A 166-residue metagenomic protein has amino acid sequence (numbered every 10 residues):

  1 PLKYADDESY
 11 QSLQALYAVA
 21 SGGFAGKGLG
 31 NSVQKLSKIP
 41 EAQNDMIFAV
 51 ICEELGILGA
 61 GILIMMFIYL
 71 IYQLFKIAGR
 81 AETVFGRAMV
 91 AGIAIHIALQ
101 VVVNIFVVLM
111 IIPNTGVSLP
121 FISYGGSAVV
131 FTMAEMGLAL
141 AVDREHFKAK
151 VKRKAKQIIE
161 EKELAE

Functional and structural regions predicted by a protein language model:
P1-A60, E82-F85: Hydrophobic, glycine- and aromatic-enriched re-entrant/interface helices and adjoining loop segments
K38, V50-E53, I93-I97, G125-A128: Transmembrane helix-bundle signature of multi-pass membrane transporters/permeases
E54-L74: Hydrophobic alpha-helical transmembrane segments
G61, Y72-G86, R153-E166: Membrane-proximal intracellular helices of multi-pass ion channels
G61-I62, M89-V90, V130: Hydrophobic alpha-helical transmembrane segments
I68-A78, A139-F147: Structural signal for the C-terminal ends of transmembrane alpha-helices and the immediately following loop
K76-G116, I122: Loop-to-helix entry and N-terminal half of a specific, functionally important transmembrane alpha helix in multi-pass
V102-E166: A juxtamembrane structural motif centered on a specific transmembrane helix
